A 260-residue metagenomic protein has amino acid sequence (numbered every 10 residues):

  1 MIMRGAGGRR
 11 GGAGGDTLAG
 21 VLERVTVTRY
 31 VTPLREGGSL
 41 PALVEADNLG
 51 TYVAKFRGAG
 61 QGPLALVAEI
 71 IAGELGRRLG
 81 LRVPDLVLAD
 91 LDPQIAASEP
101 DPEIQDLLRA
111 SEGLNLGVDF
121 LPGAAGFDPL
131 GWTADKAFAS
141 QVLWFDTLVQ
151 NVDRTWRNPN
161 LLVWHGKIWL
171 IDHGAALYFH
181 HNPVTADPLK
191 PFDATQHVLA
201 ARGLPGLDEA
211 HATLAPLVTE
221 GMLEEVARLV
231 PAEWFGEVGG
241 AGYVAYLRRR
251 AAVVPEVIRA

Functional and structural regions predicted by a protein language model:
M3-A13: Compositionally biased, low-complexity flexible segments
M3-G5, E23, A201: N-terminal leader/targeting segments
G11-T17, H180: Residues at secondary-structure transition points
L18-L130, A139-V142, L148-V152, W164-W169 (+2 more regions): Conserved ATP-binding subdomain of kinase catalytic cores across diverse folds
R157-L162: Catalytic-loop signature of eukaryotic-like protein kinases
W164-A260: C-terminal catalytic region of ATP-dependent kinase domains
